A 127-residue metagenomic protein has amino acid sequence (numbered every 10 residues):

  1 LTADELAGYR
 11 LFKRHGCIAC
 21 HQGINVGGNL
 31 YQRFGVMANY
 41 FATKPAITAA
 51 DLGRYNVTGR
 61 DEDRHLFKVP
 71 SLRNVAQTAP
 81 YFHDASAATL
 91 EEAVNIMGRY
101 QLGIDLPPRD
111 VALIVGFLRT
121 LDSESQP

Functional and structural regions predicted by a protein language model:
L1-P127: Periplasmic c-type cytochrome electron-transfer domains
